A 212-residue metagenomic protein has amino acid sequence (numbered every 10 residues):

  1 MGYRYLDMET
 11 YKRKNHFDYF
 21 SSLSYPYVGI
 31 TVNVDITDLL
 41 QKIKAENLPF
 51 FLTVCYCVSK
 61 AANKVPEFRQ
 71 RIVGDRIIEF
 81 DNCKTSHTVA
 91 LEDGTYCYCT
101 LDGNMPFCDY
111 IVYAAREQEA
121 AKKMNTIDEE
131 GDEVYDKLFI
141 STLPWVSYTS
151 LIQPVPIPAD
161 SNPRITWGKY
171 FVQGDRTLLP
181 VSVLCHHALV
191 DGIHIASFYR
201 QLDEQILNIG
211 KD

Functional and structural regions predicted by a protein language model:
M1-S22, K84-A90, Q153: Short amphipathic alpha-helices and their capping loops
Y3-L6, S21-T53, R69-C83, K137-I140 (+3 more regions): Gly/Ser/Thr-rich phosphate-binding loops and adjoining beta-strand/alpha-helix segments that form adenosine-phosphate
I30-V32, L39-A45, Y96-C108, V190: Acyl-group handling in specialized metabolite and lipid biosynthesis
L39-K64, L179-F198: Acyl activation and transfer enzymes in specialized metabolism, enriched for ANL adenylate-forming modules
N63-T100: Hydrophobic/aromatic-rich structural module bridging two neighboring secondary-structure elements via a short loop
L91-V146: Helical lid/core segments from catalytic subdomains that handle acyl or acyl-like groups
D132-W145, P163-R200: Histidine-centered acyl-transfer/condensation active-site motif and its immediate structural neighborhood
G174-R176, D203-D212: Charged, conformationally dynamic linker/hinge segments that couple catalytic or nucleotide-dependent chemistry
